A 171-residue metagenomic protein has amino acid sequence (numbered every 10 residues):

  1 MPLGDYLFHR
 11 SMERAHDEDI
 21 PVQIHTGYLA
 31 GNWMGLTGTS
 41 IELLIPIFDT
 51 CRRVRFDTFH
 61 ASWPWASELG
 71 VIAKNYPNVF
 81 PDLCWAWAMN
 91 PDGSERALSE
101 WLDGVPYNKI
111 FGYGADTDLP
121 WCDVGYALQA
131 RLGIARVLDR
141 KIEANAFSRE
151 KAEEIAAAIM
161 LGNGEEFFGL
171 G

Functional and structural regions predicted by a protein language model:
M1-V79, G93-G112, A130, D139: Histidine/acidic residue-rich metal-binding segments in metalloenzymes
G27, S62, A86-W87, D118: Catalytic metal-binding/acid-base residues of hydrolase active sites
G31, A88, C122: Conserved protein kinase catalytic core
N32, L119, S148-E150: Residue-level detector of alpha-helix boundaries and kinks
F80-P91: His/Asp/Glu-enriched short active-site or ligand-binding loop at hydrolase and phosphoryl-transfer sites
Y107-N108, V124-G171: Mid-to-C-terminal alpha-helical segments outside catalytic/metal-binding sites
A115: Acidic/histidine-rich, metal-coordinating catalytic segments
D118-V124: Shared catalytic-loop signature of beta/alpha-barrel
